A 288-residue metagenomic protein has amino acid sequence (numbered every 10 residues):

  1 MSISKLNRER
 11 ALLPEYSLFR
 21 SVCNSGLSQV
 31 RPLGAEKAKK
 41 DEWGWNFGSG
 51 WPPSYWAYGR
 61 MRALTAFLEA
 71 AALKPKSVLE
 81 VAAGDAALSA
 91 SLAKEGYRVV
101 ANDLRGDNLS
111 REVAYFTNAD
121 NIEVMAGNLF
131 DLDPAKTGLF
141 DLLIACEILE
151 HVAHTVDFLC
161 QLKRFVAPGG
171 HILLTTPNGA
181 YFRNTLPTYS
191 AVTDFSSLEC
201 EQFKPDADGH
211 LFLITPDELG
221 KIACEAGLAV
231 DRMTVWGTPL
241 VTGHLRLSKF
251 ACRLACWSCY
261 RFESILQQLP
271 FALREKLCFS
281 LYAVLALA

Functional and structural regions predicted by a protein language model:
N7-V22, A38-R62, A87, L104-N108 (+4 more regions): S-adenosyl-L-methionine-dependent methyltransferase catalytic module, highlighting the catalytic core
W56-P75: Conserved alpha-helix/loop element of class I SAM-dependent methyltransferases that forms part of the SAM/SAH-binding
P75-G84: Conserved class I S-adenosyl-L-methionine
D85-E95: Conserved SAM-binding loop of SAM-dependent methyltransferases across substrates and taxa, primarily the Class I
R98-D103: Conserved SAM-binding motif I beta-strand of class I
N118-D131: Conserved SAM-binding strand-loop segment of SAM-dependent methyltransferases
P134-L143: A short acidic, Gly/Pro-enriched loop at the edge of an enzyme's catalytic core that lines a small-molecule cofactor
L142-A153: A short SAM/SAH-binding and catalytic strip from SAM-dependent methyltransferases
